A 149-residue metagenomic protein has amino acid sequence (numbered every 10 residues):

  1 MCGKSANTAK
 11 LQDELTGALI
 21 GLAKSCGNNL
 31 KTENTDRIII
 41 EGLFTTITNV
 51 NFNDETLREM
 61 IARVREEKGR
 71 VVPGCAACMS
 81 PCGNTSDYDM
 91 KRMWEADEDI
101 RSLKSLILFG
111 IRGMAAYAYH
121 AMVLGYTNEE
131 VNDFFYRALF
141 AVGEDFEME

Functional and structural regions predicted by a protein language model:
M1-E149: An N-terminal assembly and electron-transfer interface module characteristic of large anaerobic redox and radical
